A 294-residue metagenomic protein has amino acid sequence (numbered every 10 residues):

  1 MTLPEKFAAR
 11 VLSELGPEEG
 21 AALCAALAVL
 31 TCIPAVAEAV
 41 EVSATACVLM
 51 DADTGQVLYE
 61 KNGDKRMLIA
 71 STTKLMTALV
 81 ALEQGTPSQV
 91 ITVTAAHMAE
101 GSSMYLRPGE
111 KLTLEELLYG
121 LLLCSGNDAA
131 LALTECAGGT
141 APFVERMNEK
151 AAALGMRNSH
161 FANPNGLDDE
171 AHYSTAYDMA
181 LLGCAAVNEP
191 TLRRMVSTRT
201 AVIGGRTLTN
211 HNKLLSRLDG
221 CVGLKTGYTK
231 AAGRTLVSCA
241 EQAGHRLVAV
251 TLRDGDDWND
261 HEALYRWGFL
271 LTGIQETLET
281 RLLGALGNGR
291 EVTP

Functional and structural regions predicted by a protein language model:
M1-L15: N-terminal secretory signal peptides that target proteins for export/translocation
L12, L30, P34-A37, T293: N-terminal non-cleavable signal-anchor helices
A21-C32: Bacterial N-terminal signal peptides
A35-Y177, C184-P190: Active-site-adjacent loops and short helices of periplasmic peptidoglycan-processing enzymes
M156-R157, D168-P294: Domain-terminus/edge residues, biased toward the C-terminal soluble/receptor-binding domains of extracytoplasmic
